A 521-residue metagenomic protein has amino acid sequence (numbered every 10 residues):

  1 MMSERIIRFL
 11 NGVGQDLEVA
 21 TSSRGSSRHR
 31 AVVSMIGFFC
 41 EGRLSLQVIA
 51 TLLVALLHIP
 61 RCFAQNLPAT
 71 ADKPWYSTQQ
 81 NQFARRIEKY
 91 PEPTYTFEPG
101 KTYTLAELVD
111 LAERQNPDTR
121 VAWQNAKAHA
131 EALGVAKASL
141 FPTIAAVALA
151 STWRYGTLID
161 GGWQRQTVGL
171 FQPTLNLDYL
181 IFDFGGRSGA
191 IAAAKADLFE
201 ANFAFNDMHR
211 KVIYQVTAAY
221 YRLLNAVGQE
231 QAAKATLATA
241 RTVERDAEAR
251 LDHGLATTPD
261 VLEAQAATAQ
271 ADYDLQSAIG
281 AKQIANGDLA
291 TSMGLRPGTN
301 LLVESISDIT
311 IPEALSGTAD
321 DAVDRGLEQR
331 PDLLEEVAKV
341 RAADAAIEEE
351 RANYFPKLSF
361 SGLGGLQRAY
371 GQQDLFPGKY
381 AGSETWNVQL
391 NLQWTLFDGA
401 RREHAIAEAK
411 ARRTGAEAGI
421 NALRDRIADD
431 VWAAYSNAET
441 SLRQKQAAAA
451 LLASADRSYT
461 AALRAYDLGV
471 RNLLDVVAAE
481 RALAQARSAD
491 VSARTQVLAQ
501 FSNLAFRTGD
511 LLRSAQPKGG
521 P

Functional and structural regions predicted by a protein language model:
M1-G42: N-terminal secretory signal peptides that target proteins for export/translocation
S3-G12, L46-L111, I279-R325, A505-P521: Terminal intrinsically disordered/low-complexity segments used for targeting and assembly
R85, K89-K101, V147-Y179, E304-S316 (+4 more regions): Small/polar, glycine/serine/threonine/aspartate-rich low-complexity segments that form flexible
V109-E113, A256, D260-A264, L295-L363 (+2 more regions): Amphipathic alpha-helical coiled-coil scaffold segments and their short linker/junction regions
D110-R120, K127-T143, T174-A192, F203-R210 (+7 more regions): A glycine-/polar-enriched beta->alpha junction
A128, L170-Q172, A218, E263-A266 (+2 more regions): Transmembrane beta-barrel architecture of outer-membrane proteins
F203-R325, A434-N437, S441-Q444, A482-A484 (+2 more regions): Periplasmic alpha-helical coiled-coil/stalk elements that build and connect Gram-negative outer-membrane
L251-L255, Y466-V470, R507, L511: A short glycine-centered flexible hinge/capping loop motif at secondary-structure junctions
